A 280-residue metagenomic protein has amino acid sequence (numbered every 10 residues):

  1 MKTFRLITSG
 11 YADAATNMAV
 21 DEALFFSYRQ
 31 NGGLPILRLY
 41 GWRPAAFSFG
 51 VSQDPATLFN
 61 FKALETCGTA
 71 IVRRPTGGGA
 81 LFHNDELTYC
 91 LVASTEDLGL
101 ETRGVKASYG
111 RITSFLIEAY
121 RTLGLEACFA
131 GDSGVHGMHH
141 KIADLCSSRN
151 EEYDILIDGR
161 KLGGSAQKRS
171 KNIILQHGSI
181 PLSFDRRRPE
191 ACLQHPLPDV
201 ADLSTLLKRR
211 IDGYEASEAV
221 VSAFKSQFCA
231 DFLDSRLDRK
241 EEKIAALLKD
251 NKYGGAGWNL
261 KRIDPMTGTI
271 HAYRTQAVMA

Functional and structural regions predicted by a protein language model:
M1-G77: N-terminal low-complexity, intrinsically disordered segments
T16, V20, G104-I112, D212-A216 (+1 more regions): Short amphipathic alpha-helical segments
G50, C67, V72, D85-S94 (+2 more regions): Active-site-adjacent structural patch at catalytic or cofactor/ligand-binding sites
G79-G99, L193-S204: Residues forming anionic-ligand binding surfaces in small-molecule and nucleic-acid pockets of primarily soluble enzymes
N84-E86, N150, L175: Short, solvent-exposed loop/turn segments at the edges of secondary structure
T88-E152: Internal, conserved structured core segments that host functional sites
T113-H139, R169-A280: Long, positively charged amphipathic alpha-helical accessory segments at protein N-termini or as interdomain linkers
L145-Q167: Aromatic/basic-lined ligand-recognition segments that form π-stacking hydrophobic pockets flanked by Lys/Arg to engage
